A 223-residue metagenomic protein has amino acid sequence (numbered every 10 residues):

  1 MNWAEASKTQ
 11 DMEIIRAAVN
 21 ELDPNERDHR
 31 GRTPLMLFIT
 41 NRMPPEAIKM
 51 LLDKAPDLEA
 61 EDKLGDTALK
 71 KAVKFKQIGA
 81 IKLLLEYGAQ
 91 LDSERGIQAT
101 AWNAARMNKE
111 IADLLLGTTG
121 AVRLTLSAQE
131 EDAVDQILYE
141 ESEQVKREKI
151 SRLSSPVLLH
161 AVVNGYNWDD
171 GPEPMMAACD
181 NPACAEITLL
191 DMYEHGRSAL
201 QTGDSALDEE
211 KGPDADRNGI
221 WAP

Functional and structural regions predicted by a protein language model:
N2, D11, E110-P223: Alpha-helical scaffold segments
E5-Q10, L37-P44, K71-Q77, N103-K109: Ankyrin repeat A-helix N-terminal signature
I14, E46-A47, G79-A80, E110-I111: Conserved ankyrin/ankyrin-like repeat signature
R16-D23, K49-D57, K82-Q90, G117-G120: Ankyrin repeat domain, specifically the short helix-to-loop turn at the C-terminus of the second helix of each repeat
D28, D62, E94-R95: Ankyrin repeat boundary/linker residues
R32-T40, E173-D180: Non-membrane alpha-helical segments in proteins
L91-G120: Leucine-rich solenoid repeat scaffolds
